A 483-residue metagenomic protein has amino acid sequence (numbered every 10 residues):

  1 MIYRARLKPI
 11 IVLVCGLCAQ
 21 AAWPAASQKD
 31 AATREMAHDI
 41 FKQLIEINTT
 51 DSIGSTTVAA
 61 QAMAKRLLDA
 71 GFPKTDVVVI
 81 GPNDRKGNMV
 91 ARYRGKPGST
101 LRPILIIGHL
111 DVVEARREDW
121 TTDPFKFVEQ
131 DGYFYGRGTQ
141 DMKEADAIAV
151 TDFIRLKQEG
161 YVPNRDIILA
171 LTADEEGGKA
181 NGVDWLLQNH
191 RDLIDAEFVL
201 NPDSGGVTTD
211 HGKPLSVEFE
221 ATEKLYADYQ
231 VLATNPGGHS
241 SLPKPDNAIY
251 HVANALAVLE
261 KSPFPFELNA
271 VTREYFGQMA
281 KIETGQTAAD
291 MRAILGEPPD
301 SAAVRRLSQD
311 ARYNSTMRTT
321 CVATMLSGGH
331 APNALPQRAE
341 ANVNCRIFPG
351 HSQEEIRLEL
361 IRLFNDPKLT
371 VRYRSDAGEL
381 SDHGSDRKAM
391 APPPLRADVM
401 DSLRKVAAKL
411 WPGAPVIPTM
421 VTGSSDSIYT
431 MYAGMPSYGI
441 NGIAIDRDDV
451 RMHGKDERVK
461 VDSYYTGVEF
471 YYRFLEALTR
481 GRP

Functional and structural regions predicted by a protein language model:
M1-R6: N-terminal secretory signal peptides that target proteins for export/translocation
K8-A21: Bacterial N-terminal signal peptides
S27-D30, I45-G54, F134-T139, V217 (+3 more regions): Second-shell loop/turn segments in exported
S27-R137, L156-R165, V343: Acidic/His- and Gly-rich active-site-bordering loop/insert found across diverse amide/peptide-bond hydrolases
D30-H38, T49-A60, D84, T139-M142 (+8 more regions): Solvent-exposed, acidic/flexible segments
T49-S52, D84-R85, P97, L110-E114 (+5 more regions): Solvent-exposed loop/turn segments at secondary-structure junctions within structured extracellular/periplasmic domains
Y133-F134, Q140-E218: Acidic/histidine-rich catalytic neighborhood of metal-dependent amide-processing enzymes
G205-L215, F219-T222, Y226-T466, Y472 (+1 more regions): Metal-dependent amide/peptide-bond hydrolase catalytic core, centered on the "pita-bread" metallohydrolase fold
